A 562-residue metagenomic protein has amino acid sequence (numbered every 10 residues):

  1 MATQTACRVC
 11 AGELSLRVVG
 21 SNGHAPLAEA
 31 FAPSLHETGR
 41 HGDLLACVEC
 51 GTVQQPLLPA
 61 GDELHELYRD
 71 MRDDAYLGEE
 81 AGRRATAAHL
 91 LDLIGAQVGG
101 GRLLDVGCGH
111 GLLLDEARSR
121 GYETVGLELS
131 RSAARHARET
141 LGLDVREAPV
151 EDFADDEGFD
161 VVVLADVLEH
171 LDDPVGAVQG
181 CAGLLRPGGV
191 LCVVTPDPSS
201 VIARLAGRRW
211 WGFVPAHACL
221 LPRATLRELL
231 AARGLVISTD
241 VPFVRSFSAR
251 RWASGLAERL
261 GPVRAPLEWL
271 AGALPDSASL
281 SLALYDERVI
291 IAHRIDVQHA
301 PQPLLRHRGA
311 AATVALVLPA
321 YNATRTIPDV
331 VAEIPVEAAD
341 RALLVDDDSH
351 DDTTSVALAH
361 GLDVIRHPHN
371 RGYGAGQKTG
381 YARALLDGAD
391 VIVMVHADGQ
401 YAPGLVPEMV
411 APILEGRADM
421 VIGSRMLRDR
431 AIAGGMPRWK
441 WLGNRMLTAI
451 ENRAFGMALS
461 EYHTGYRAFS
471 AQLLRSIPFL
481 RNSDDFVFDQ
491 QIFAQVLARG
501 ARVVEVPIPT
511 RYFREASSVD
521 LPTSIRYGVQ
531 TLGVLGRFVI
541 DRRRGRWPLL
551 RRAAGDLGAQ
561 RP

Functional and structural regions predicted by a protein language model:
M1-A165, V175-Q179, P242-F243, G255 (+1 more regions): Conserved N-terminal segment of class I S-adenosyl-L-methionine
Q4, G272, D276-E287, D296-A311 (+2 more regions): Hydrophobic helical membrane-anchoring modules
D172-G183, V190-I295: S-adenosyl-L-methionine-dependent methyltransferase catalytic module, highlighting the catalytic core
Q298-E333: N-proximal low-complexity "stem/linker" segments adjacent to membrane-targeting elements
A332-D340: Short, acidic, metal-binding catalytic loop of nucleotide-sugar glycosyltransferases
D346-T354: A conserved acidic beta->alpha catalytic loop
I365, H369-L386, P403-F486, F513-L532: Acceptor/aglycone-binding surface of glycosyltransferases and processive sugar-polymer synthases
A389-D398: Short beta-strand-to-loop acidic/aromatic patch adjacent to the donor-nucleotide binding site
